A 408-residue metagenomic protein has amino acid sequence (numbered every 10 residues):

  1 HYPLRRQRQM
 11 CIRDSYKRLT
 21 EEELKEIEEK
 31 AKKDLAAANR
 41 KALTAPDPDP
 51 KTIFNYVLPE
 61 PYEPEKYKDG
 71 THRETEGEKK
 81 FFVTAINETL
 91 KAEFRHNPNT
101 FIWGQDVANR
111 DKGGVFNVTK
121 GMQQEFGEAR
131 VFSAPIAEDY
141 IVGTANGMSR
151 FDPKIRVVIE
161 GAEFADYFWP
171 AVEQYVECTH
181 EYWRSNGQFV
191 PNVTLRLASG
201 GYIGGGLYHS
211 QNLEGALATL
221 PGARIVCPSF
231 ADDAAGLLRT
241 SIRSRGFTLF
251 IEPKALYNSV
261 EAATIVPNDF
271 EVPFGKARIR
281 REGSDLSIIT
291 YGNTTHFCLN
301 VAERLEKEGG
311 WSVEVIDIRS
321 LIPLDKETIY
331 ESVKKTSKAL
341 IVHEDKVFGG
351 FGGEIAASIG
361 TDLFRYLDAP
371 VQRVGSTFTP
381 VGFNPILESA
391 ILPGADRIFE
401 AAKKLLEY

Functional and structural regions predicted by a protein language model:
H1-R8, I12-D14: Single conserved hydrophobic/aromatic residue that forms the stacking wall/gate of nucleotide- or nucleobase-binding
E29, K33-R73: Terminal amphipathic helices with adjacent charged low-complexity linkers/tails
F54-I251, A255-L256, S389-A390: Thiamine diphosphate
A85-E93, A235-F247, L256-T290, T294-K307 (+2 more regions): Glycine-/acidic-rich phosphate or pyrophosphate-binding loops and their flanking alpha/beta elements
K120-E128, A216-L220, F297-I316: Short helix-loop-beta junction
I322-T361: Glycine-rich, anion-gripping cofactor-binding loops and their flanking helix/strand elements in enzyme active sites
G353-Y408: Peripheral docking tails and interdomain loops at the edges of cofactor- or intermediate-handling domains
